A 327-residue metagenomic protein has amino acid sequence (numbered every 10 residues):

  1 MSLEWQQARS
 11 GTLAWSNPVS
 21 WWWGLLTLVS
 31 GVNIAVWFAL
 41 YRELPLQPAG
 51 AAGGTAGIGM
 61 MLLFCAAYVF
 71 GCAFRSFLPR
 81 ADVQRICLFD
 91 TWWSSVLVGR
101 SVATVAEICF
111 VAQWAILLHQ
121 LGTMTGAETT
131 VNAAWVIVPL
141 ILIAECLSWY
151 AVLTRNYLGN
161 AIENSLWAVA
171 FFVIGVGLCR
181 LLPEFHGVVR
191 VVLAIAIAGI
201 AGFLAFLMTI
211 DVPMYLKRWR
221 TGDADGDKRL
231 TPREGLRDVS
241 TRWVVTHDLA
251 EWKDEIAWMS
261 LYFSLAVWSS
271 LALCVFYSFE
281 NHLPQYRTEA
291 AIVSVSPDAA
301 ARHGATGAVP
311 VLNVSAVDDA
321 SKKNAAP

Functional and structural regions predicted by a protein language model:
W15-P48: First transmembrane helix
S30-F38, I174-V317: C-terminal transmembrane-bundle signature of multipass membrane proteins, characterized by strong activation on
I34-P45, S76-V83, R100-A134, P139-V152 (+1 more regions): Internal transmembrane alpha-helix with an interfacial aromatic "cap," most often the third helix
A51-A67, M124-V138, G187-A196, A290: Membrane-interfacial loop-to-transmembrane alpha-helix junctions, especially the N-terminal start
F70-V98: Helix-loop junctions on the outward
W92-V105, E251-S260: Short aromatic-rich membrane-water interface segments that cap or initiate transmembrane helices in multi-pass membrane
V96-A103, T130-W135, R155-A170: Transmembrane alpha-helix entry/boundary detector in multi-pass membrane proteins
L140-I197: Short helix-loop boundary/capping segments
